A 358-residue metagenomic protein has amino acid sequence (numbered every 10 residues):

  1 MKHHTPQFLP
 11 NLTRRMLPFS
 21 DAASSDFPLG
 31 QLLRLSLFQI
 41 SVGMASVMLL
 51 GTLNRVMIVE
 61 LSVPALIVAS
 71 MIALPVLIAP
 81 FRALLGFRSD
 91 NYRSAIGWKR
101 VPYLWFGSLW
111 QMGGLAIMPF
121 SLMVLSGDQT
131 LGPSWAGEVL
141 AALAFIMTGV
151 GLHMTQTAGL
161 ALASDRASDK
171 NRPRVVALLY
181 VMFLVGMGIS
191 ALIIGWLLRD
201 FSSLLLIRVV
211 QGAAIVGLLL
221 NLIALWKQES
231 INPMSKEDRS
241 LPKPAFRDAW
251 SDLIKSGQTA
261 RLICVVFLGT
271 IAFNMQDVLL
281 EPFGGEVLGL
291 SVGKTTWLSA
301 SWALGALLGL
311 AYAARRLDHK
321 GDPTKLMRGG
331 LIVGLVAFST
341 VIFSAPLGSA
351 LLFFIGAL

Functional and structural regions predicted by a protein language model:
M1-L29, D128, G132-I146, M154-L160 (+2 more regions): Intracellular loop-helix junctions on the cytosolic face of multi-pass helical membrane proteins
G51-I67, V278-T295: Short amphipathic helix-loop junctions that connect adjacent transmembrane helices in Major Facilitator Superfamily/SLC
A65-I72, G137, V176, L290-S299: Juxtamembrane helix-start elements in MFS-like secondary transporters
M71-I78, F183, A213, W297-A306: Transmembrane alpha-helical segments of major facilitator superfamily
P80-G97, L198, L308-T324: Helix-to-loop junctions at the C-terminal end of transmembrane segments in multipass secondary transporters
L84-L125, L131: Conserved MFS/SLC helix-loop-helix module at the cytosolic interface between two early adjacent transmembrane helices
G114-T155, A350-L358: Hydrophobic core of transmembrane alpha-helices in multi-pass small-molecule transporters, especially MFS/SLC-type
T324-L358: C-terminal transmembrane helical hairpin of 12-TM major facilitator-type secondary transporters
